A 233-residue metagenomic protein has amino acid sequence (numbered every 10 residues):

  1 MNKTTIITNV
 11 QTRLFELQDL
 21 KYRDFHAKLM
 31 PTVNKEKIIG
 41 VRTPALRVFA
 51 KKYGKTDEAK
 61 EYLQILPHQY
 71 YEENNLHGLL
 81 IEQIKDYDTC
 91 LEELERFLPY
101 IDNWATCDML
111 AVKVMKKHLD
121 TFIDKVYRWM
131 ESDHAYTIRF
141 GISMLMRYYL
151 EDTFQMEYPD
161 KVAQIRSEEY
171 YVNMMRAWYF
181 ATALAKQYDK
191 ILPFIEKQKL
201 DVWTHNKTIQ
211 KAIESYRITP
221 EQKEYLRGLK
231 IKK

Functional and structural regions predicted by a protein language model:
M1-K233: Alpha-helical scaffold domains
